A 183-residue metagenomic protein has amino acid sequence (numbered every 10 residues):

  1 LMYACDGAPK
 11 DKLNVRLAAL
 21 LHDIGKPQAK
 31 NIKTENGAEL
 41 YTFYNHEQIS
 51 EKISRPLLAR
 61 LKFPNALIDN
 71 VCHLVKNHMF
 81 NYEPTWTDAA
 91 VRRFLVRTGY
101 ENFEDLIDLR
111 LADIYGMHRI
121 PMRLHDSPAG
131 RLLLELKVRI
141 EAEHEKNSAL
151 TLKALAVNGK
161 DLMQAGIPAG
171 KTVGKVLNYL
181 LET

Functional and structural regions predicted by a protein language model:
L1-M2, L136: Short, motif-level signal for alpha-helix interfacial/capping segments enriched in acidic residues and aromatics/proline
M2-P128: Divalent metal-dependent catalytic cores for phosphoryl transfer on phosphate-bearing substrates
S54-R60, M117-T183: Charged substrate- and nucleic-acid-binding regions of tRNA-handling and nucleotidyl-transfer enzymes, centered on
